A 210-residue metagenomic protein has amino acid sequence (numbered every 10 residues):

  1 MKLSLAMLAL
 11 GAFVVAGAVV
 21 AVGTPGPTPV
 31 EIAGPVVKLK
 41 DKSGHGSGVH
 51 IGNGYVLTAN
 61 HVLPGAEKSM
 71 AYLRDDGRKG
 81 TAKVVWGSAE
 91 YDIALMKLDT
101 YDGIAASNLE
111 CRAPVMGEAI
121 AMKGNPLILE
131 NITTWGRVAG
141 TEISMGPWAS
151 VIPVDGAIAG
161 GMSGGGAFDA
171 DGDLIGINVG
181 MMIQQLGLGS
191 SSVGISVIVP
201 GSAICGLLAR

Functional and structural regions predicted by a protein language model:
K2-S43: Protease-domain processing segments flanking chymotrypsin-fold serine proteases, especially trypsin-like
L5-A12, K97-T100, R210: Generic detector of low-complexity/intrinsically disordered segments and short hydrophobic N-terminal stretches
L10, I120, L174-I177: Residue-level detection of beta-strand scaffold positions
G11, G17, A71, G80 (+1 more regions): Small side chains
G26-S43, L98-A106, E130-A209: Active-site region of chymotrypsin-like
G34-V36, S43-H45, H50-G124, I128-I132 (+2 more regions): Conserved active-site neighborhood of the chymotrypsin/trypsin-like protease fold
